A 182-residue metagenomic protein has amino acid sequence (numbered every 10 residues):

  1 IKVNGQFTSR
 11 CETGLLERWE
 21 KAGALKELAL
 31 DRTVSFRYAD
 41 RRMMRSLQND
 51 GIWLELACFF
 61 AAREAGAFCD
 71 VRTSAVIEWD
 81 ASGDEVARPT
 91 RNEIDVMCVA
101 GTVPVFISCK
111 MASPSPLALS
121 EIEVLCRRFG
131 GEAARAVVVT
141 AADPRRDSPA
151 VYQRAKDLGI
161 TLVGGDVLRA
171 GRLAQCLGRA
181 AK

Functional and structural regions predicted by a protein language model:
I1-K182: Intrinsically disordered, low-complexity Ser/Thr/Pro/Gly-rich regulatory segments
